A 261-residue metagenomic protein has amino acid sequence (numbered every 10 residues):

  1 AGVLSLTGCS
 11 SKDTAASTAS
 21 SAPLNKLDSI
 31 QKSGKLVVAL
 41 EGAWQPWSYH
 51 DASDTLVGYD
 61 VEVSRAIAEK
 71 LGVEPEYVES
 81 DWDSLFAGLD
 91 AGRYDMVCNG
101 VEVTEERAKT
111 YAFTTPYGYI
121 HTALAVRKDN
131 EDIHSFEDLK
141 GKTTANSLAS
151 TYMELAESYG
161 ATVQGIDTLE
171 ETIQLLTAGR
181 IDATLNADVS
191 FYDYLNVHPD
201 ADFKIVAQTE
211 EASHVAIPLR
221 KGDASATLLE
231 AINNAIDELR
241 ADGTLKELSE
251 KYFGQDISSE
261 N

Functional and structural regions predicted by a protein language model:
L4-G8: C-terminal motif of bacterial Sec signal peptides marking the signal peptidase cleavage site
S10-K12, A16, V61-K70, S150 (+1 more regions): Extended ligand-binding regions for polar small-molecule ligands
T18-G100: Extracytoplasmic small-molecule ligand-binding "clamshell" domains of the periplasmic binding protein/Venus flytrap
S20, R127-T143: Flexible hinge/capping segments at coil-to-helix
N25, Y77-A87, E131, L148-S150 (+2 more regions): Short helix-initiation/N-cap motifs at beta->coil->alpha
G34-L40, F136-A149: Short loop->beta-strand "edge-of-pocket" segments that line small-molecule binding or catalytic clefts across diverse
R65, E69-K70, V78-E79, D83-M96 (+5 more regions): Short helices/loops that flank or line small-molecule/ion binding pockets
Y119-V126, D188, Y192-N234, Q255-N261: Periplasmic-binding protein-like
